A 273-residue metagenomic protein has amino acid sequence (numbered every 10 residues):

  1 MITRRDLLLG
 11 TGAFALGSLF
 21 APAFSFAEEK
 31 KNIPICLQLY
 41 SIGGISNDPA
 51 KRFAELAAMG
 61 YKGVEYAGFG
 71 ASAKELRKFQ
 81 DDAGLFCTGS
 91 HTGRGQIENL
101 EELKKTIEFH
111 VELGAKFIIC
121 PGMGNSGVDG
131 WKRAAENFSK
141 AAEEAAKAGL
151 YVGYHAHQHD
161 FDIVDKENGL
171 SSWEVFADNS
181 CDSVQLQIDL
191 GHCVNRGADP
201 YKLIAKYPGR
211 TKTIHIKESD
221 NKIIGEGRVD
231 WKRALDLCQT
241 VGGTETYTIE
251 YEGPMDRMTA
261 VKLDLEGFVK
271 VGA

Functional and structural regions predicted by a protein language model:
I2-G12, L16-C36, S41-A58, G114 (+3 more regions): Histidine-acidic metal/acid-base catalytic patches
S41-G44, G70-S72, T92-I97, M123-G127 (+4 more regions): Solvent-exposed loop/turn segments at secondary-structure junctions within structured extracellular/periplasmic domains
K62-G70: A short beta-strand-loop structural module common to alpha/beta enzyme folds
G63, G95-Q185: Active-site acidic/histidine proton-transfer and metal-coordination neighborhood in alpha/beta enzyme cores
E65, G89, I119, G153 (+2 more regions): Conserved beta-strand positions in the central sheet of alpha/beta enzyme cores
A71-F79: Active-site-adjacent beta->alpha loops and helix N-cap segments on the catalytic face of soluble alpha/beta enzymes
R77, T106-V111, A141, P200-K206: Short amphipathic alpha-helices and their capping/turn segments at secondary-structure boundaries
L85-C87: Short, structured active-site "lid" loops
